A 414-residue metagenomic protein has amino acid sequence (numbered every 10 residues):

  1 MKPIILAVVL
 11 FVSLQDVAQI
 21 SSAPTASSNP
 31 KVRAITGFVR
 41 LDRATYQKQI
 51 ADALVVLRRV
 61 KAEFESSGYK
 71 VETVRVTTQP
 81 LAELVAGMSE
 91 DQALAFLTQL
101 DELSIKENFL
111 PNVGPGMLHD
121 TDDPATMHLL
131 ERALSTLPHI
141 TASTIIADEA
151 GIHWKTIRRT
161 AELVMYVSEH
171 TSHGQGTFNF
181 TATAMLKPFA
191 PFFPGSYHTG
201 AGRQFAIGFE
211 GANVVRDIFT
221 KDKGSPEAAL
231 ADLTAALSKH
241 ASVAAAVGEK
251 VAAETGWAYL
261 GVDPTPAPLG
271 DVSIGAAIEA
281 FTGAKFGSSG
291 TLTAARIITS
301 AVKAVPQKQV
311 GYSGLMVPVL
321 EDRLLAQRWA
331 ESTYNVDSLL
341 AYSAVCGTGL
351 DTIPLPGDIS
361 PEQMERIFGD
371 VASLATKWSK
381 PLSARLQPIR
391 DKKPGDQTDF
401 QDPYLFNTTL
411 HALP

Functional and structural regions predicted by a protein language model:
I5-D16: Bacterial N-terminal signal peptides
I20-P414: Anaerobic metallocofactor- and corrinoid-dependent redox/one-carbon enzyme cores, especially those from methanogenesis
